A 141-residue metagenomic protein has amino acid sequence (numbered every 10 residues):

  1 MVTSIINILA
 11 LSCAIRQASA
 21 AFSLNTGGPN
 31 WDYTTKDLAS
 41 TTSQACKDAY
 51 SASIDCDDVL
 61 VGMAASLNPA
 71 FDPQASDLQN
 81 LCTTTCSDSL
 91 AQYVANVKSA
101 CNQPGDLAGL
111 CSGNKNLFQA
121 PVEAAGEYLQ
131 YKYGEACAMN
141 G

Functional and structural regions predicted by a protein language model:
V2-T3, A10-G141: Mature extracellular/luminal domains of secreted and GPI-anchored eukaryotic proteins, especially small
